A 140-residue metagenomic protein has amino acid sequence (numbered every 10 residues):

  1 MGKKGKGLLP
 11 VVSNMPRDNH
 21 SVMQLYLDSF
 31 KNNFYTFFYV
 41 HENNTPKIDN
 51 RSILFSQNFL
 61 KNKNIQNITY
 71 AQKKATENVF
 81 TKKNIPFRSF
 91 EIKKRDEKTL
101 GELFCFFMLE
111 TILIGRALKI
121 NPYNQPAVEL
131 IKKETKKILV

Functional and structural regions predicted by a protein language model:
M1-V140: A SIS-like phosphosugar-recognition module
